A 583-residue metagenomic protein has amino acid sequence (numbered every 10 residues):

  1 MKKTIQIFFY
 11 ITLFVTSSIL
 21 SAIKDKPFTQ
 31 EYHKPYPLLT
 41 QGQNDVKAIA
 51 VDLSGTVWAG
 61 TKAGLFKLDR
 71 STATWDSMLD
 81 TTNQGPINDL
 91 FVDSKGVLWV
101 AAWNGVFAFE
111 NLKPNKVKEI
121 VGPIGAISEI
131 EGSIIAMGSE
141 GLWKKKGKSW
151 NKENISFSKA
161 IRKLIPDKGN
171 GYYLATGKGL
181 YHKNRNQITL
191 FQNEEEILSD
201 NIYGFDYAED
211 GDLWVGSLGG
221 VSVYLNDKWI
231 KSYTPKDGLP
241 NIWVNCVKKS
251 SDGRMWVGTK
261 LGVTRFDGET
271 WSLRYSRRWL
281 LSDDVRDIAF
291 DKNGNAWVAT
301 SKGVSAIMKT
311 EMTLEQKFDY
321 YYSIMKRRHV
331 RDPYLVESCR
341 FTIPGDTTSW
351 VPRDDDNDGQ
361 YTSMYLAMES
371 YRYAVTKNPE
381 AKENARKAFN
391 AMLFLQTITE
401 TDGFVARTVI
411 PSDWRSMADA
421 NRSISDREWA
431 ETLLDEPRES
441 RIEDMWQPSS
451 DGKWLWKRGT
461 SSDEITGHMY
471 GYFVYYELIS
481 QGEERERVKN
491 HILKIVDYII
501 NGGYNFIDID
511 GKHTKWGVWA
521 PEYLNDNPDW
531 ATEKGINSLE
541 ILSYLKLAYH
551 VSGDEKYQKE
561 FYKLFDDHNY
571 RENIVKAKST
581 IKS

Functional and structural regions predicted by a protein language model:
Q30-L53, S77-K95, K116-E131, K152-G169 (+3 more regions): Short coil-to-beta transitions that initiate beta-strands within beta-rich domains
P37-A63, G359, M364-A367: Beta-strand-rich domains and repeat architectures in extracellular enzymes and scaffolds, especially beta-propellers
T56-W58, V97-W99, I134-A136, G171-L174 (+3 more regions): Conserved beta-propeller blade signature
D69-A73, F109-K113, K145-S149, N184-Q187 (+3 more regions): Short loop/turn segments that connect beta-strands within beta-propeller blades
W279, Q316-G345, A385-E400, H491-I509 (+1 more regions): Long, well-ordered core segments of solenoidal/helical folds
R286-M312: Blade-level signature of beta-propeller repeat domains, shared across WD40, Kelch, NHL, RCC1 and BNR/Asp-box propellers
R340-F341, E383-E533: Extended ligand-binding groove/face enriched in aromatic
S363-N378, G467-E484, W530, N537-D554 (+1 more regions): Well-ordered alpha-helical scaffold segments within catalytic/enzyme domains
